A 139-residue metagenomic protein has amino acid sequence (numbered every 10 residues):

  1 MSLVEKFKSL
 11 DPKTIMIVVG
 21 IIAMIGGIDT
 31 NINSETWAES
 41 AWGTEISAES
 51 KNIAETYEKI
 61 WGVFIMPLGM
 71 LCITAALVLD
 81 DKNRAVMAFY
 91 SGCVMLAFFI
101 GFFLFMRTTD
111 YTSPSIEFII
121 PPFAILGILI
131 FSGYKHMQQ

Functional and structural regions predicted by a protein language model:
M1-G26: Cytosolic juxtamembrane helix and N-cap/initiation of the first transmembrane helix
E5-K8, L77-A85, D110-T112: Membrane-interface helix-boundary motifs at transmembrane edges
K13-G20, G62, G92-L96, I119-P122 (+1 more regions): Residues within membrane-spanning alpha-helices of integral membrane proteins, especially the hydrophobic core/packing
I21-F64: Hydrophobic transmembrane helix segments
A23-G26, V94-F103: Aromatic-anchored segments of alpha-helical transmembrane domains
M70-F89, C93: Juxtamembrane helix-break-helix junctions at the cytosolic face of small multi-pass alpha-helical membrane proteins
F99-I119, Y134-M137: Membrane-helix boundary connector in multi-pass membrane proteins
A124-Q139: Membrane-water interface at the C-terminal end of transmembrane alpha helices
